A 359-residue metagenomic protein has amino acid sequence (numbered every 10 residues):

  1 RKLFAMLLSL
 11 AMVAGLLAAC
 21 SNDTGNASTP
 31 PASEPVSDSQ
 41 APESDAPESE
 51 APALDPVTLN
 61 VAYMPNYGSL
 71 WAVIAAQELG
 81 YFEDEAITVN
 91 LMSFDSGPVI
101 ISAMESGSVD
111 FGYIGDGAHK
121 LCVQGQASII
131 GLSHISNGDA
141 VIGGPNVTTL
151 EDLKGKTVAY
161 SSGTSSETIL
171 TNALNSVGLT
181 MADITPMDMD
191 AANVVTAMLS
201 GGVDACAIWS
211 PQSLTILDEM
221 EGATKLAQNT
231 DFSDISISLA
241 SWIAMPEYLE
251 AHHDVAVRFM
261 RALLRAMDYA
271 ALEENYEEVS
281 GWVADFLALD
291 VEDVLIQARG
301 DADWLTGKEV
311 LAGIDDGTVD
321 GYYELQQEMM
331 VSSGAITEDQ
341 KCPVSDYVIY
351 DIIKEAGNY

Functional and structural regions predicted by a protein language model:
R1-L7: Bacterial N-terminal signal peptides that target proteins for export
L8, M12-L16: Hydrophobic core
L17-P31: Bacterial lipoprotein signal-peptidase II cleavage site
P30-E34, D38, D45-D190, A197 (+3 more regions): Short, glycine-/small- and polar/acidic-enriched structural segments that line small-molecule recognition paths
V109-F111, S200-D204, D301-G317, I352-Y359: Short amphipathic alpha-helical segments at helix boundaries and their inter-helical linkers
D110, D116-G117, M187, N193-L287: Pocket-lining segment of extracytoplasmic ligand-binding domains
E250-I336: Secondary-structure end/capping motifs
Y323-Y359: Conserved C-terminal helix/tail region of periplasmic/extracytoplasmic solute-binding proteins
